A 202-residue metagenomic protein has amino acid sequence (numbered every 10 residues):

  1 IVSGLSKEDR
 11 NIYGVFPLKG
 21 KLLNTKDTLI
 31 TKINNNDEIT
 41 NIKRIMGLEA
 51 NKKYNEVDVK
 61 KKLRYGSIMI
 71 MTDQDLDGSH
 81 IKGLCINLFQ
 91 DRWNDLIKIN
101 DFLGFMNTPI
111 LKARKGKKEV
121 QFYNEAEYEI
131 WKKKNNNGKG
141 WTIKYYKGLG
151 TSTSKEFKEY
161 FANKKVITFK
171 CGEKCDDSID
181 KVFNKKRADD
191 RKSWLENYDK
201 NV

Functional and structural regions predicted by a protein language model:
I1-V202: Conserved phosphate-chemistry cores used by DNA topoisomerases
